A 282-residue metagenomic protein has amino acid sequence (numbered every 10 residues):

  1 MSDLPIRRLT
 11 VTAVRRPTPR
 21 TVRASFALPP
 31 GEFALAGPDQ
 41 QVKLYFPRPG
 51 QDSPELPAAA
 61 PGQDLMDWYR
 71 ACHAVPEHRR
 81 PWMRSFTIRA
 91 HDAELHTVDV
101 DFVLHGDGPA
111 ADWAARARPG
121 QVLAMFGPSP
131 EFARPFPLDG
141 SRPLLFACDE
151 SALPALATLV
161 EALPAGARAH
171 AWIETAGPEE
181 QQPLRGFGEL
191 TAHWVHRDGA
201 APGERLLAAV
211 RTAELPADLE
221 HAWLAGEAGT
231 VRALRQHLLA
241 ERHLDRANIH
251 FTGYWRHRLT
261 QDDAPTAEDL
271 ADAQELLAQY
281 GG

Functional and structural regions predicted by a protein language model:
M1-G282: Extended, composition-driven regions rather than compact fold-specific motifs
